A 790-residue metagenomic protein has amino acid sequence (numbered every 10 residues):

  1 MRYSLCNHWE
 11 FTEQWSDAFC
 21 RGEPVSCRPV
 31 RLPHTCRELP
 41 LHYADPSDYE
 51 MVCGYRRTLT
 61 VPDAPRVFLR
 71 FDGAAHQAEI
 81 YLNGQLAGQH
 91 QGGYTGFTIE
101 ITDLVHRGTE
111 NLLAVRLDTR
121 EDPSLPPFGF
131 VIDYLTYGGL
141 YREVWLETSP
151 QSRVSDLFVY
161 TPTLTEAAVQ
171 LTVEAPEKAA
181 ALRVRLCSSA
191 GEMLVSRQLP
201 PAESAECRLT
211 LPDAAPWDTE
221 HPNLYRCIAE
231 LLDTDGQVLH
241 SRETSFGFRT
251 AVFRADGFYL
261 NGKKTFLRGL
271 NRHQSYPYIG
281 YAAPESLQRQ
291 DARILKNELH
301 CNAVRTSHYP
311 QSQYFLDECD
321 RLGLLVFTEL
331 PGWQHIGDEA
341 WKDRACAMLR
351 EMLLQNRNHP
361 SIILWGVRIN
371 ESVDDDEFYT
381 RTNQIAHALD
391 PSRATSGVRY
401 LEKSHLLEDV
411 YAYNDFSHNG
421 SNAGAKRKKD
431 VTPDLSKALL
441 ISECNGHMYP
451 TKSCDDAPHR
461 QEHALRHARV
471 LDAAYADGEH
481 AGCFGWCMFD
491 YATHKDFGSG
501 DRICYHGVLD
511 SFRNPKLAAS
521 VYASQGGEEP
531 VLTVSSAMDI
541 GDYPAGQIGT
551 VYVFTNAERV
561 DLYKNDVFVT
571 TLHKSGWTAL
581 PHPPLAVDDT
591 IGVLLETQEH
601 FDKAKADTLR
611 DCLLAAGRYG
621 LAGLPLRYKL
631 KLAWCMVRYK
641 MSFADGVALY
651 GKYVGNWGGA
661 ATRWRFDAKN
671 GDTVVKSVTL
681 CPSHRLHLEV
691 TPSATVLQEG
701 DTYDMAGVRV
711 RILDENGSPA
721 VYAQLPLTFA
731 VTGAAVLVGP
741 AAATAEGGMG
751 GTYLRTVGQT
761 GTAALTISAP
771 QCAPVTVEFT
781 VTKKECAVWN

Functional and structural regions predicted by a protein language model:
M1-L39, R116, A464-L471, R513 (+2 more regions): Accessory carbohydrate-binding/adhesion or oligomerization-edge regions at the termini of glycan-active proteins
Y3-S16, P46, E50-V154, L324-F327 (+4 more regions): Accessory beta-strand-rich segments of carbohydrate-active enzymes
C36-T58, P65-F71, A75-L82, G88 (+8 more regions): Active-site-adjacent substrate/metal-binding segments within catalytic domains of carbohydrate-active enzymes
L82, E166-L199, C207, G549-T571 (+3 more regions): Beta-strand-rich binding/interaction modules
H106-E110, E174-V252: Extended acidic/polar, glycine-enriched regions that form or flank non-catalytic beta-rich accessory modules
L171-V173, A229-E230, V551-T555, D704-V721 (+2 more regions): Beta-strand-rich structural segments
A180-R183, E220-Y225, I548, N556 (+7 more regions): Short flexible loop/turn segments that cap and initiate beta-strands
R293-L295, A303-Q525, E529-G549, T571 (+1 more regions): Substrate-binding/catalytic cleft of secreted carbohydrate-active enzymes, primarily glycoside hydrolases
